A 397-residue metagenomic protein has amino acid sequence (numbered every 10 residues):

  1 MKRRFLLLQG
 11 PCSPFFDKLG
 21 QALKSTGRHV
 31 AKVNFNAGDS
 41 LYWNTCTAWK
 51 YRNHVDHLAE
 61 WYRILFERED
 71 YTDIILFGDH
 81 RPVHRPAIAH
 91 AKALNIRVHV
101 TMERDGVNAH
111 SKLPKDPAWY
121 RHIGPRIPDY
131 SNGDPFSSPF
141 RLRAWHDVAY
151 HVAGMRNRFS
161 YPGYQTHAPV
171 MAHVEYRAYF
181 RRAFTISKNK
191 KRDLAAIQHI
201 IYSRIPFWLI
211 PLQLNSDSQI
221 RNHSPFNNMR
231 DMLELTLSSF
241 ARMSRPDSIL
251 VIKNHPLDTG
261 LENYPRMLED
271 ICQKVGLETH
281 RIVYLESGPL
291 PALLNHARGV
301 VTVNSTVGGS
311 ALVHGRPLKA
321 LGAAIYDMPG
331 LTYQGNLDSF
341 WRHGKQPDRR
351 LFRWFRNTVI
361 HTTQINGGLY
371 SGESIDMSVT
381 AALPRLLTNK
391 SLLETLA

Functional and structural regions predicted by a protein language model:
R4, T72-D73, F207, I249 (+1 more regions): Structural motif
L7, C12-K18, F35-S131: Active-site and donor-binding regions of nucleotide-sugar-utilizing enzymes
K18-R28, S239-M243: A short, Lys/Arg-enriched amphipathic alpha-helix followed by its capping loop at the start of a domain
N53-R68, P256, L261-V307, V313: Donor nucleotide-activated moiety binding/catalytic core segment of transferases that use nucleotide-activated donors
D73-R85, E286-T332: A donor-sugar binding/catalytic signature common to diverse glycosyltransferases and related nucleotide-sugar
H99-N189: Catalytic core of nucleotide-activated saccharide and alditol-phosphate transferases
H122-Y164, G330-A397: Leloir-type glycosyltransferase catalytic cores
Q165-L268: Conserved catalytic-core segment of nucleotide-activated headgroup transferases in glycan assembly
